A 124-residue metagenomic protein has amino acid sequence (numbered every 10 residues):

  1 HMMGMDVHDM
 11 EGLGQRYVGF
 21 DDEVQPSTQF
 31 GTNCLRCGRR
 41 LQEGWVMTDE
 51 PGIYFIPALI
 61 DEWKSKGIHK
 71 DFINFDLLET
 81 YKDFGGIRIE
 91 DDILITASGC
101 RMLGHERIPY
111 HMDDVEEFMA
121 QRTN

Functional and structural regions predicted by a protein language model:
M2: Histidine/acidic-rich helix-loop-helix segments that form or flank divalent-metal centers in metalloenzyme catalytic
M5-N124: Charged, cofactor-coupling segments
